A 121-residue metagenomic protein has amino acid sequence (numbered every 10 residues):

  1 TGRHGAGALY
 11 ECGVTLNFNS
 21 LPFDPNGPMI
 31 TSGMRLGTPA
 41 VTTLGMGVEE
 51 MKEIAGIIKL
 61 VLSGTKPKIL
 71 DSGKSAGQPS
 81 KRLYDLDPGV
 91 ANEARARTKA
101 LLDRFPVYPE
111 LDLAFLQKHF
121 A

Functional and structural regions predicted by a protein language model:
T1, T15, G47-V48: Helix N-cap / loop-to-helix initiation motif
T1-E11: Long hydrophobic segments that form regular secondary structure
E11-R35: Conserved PLP cofactor-binding pocket of PLP-dependent enzymes
P28-A121: PLP-dependent enzyme catalytic core of the Aspartate aminotransferase-like
